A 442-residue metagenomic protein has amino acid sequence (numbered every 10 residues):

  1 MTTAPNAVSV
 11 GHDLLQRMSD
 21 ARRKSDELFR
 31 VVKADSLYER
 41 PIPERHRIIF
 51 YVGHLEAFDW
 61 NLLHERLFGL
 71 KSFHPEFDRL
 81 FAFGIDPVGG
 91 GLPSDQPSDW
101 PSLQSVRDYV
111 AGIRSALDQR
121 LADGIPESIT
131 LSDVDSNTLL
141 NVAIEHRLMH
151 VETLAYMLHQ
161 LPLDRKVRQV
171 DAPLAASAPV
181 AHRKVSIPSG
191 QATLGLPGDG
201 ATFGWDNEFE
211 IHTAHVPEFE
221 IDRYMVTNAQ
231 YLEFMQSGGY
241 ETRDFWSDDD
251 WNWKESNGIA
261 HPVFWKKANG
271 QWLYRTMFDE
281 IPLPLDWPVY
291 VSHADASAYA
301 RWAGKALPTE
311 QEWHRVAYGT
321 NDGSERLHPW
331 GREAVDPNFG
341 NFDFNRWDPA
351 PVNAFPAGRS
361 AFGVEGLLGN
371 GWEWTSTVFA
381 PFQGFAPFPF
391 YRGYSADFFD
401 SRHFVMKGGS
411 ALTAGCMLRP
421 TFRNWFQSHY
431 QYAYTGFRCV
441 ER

Functional and structural regions predicted by a protein language model:
M1-H46, F50-H54, F58, E65-P126 (+11 more regions): Disulfide-stabilized, aromatic/cysteine-rich ligand-recognition loop
P43, L131-L139, D171-P179: Membrane-interfacial loop-to-helix junctions in multi-pass inner-membrane proteins
A143, M149, M157-A175, V180-N207 (+2 more regions): Functional-site microenvironments in short loops/helix caps that host divalent-cation chemistry
